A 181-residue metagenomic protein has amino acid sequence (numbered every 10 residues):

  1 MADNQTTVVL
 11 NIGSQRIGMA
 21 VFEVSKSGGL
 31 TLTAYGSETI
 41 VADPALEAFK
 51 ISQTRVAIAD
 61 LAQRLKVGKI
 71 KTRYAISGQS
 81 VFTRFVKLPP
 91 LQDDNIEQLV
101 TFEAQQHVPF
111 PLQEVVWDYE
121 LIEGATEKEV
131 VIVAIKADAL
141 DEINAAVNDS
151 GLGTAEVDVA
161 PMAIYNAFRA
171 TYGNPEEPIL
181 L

Functional and structural regions predicted by a protein language model:
M1-S37, T72-S77, R169-L181: Gly/Thr-rich phosphate-binding beta-strand-loop-beta motif of the actin/hexokinase/Hsp70
Q15, I51, R55-I58, E97 (+1 more regions): Amphipathic alpha-helical transducer elements in NTP-driven molecular machines
V24-K26, A62-L65, V108-P111, F168: Conserved NTP-handling cores and scaffolds of large molecular machines
S25, E38-D43, D118, A160-A163: Short, solvent-exposed coil/turn elements at secondary-structure transition points
K26-G28, P44-Q53, I122-E127, R169-E176: Short, glycine- and charge-enriched coil/turn segments that flank and shape catalytic ligand pockets
A34-Q63: N-terminal phosphate-binding loop and adjacent alpha-helix
I58-K71, S150: Phosphate/pyrophosphate-binding loops at sites that engage ATP/ADP/AMP, CoA/4′-phosphopantetheine, polyphosphate
K71, A75-Y172: Active-site neighborhood for divalent-cation/phosphate handling
